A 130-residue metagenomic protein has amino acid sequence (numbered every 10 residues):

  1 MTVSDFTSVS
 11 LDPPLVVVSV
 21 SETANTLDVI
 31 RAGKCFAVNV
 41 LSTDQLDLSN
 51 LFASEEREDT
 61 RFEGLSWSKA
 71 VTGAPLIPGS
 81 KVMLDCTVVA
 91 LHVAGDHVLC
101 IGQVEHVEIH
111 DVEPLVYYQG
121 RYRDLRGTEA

Functional and structural regions predicted by a protein language model:
M1-A130: Basic, polyanion-binding surface patches
